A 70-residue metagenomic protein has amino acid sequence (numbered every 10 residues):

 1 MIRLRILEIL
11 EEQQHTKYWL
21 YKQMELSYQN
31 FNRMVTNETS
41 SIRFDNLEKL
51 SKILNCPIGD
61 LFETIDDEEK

Functional and structural regions predicted by a protein language model:
M1-T16: A short, Lys/Arg-rich alpha-helix, primarily the initiator
E8, R33, F62-K70: Short, charged recognition helix plus adjacent turn of helix-turn-helix-like nucleic-acid-binding domains
L10, Y21, S51: The alpha-helix within a helix-turn-helix
H15-R33: Short alpha-helical DNA-recognition segment
S27, E38, I65-E68: The DNA-recognition helices of helix-turn-helix-type DNA-binding domains
T39-K49: Short, basic-rich loop-to-helix N-cap that marks the start of a DNA-contacting helix
